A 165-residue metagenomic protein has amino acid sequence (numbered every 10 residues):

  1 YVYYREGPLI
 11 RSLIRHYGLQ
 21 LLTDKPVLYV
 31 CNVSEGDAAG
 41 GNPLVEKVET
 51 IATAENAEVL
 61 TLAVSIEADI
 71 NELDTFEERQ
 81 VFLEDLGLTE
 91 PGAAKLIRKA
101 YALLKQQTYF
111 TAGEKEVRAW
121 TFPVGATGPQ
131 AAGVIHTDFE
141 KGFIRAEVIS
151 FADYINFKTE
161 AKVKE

Functional and structural regions predicted by a protein language model:
Y1-E165: C-terminal-of-GTPase-core extension/linker across diverse P-loop GTPases
